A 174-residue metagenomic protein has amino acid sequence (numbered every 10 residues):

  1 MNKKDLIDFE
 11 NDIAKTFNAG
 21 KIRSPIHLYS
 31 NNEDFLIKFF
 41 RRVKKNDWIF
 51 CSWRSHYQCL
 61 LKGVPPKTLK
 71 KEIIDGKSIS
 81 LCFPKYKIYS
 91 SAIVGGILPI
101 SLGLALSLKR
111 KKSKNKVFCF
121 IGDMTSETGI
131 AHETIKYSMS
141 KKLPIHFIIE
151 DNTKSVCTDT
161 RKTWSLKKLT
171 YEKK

Functional and structural regions predicted by a protein language model:
M1-P25: Cofactor-/ligand-binding subdomain signature composed of acidic, glycine-rich, tryptophan-containing flexible loops
L6, K85-Y86, V156: Membrane-interacting alpha-helical segments
A14, K21-K141, K162-S165: Cofactor-binding active-site loop characterized by glycine-rich and histidine/acidic residues
K141-K174: Thiamine diphosphate
